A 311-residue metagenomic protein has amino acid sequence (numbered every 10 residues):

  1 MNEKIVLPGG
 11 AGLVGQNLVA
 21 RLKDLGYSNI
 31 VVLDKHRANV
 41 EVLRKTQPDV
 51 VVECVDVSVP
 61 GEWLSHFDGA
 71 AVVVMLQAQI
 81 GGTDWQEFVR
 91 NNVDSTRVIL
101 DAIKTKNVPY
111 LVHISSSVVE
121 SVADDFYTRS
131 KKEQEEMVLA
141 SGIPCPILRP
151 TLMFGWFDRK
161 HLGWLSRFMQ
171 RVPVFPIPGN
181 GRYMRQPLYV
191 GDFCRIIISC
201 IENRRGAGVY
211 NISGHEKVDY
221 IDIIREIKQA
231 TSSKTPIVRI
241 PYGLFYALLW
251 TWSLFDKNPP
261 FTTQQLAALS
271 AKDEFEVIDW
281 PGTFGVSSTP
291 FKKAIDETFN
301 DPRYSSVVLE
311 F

Functional and structural regions predicted by a protein language model:
I5-L25: N-terminal Rossmann NAD(P)H-binding glycine-rich loop of SDR-like oxidoreductase domains
P8, L33, V73-Q77, L111-S117 (+1 more regions): SDR active-site strand-loop-helix element
Y27-R37: Conserved glycine-rich Rossmann-like NAD(P)H-binding loop of the short-chain dehydrogenase/reductase
V50-D94, A102-K104, S117-S121: NAD(P)H-binding glycine-rich loop region in Rossmannoid oxidoreductase-like domains and their noncatalytic homologs
D94-K132, S141, P146: Conserved Rossmann-fold NAD(P)-dependent oxidoreductase catalytic core, especially the SDR/UDP-sugar
E136-W156, S166: Conserved beta-loop-beta element that borders a ligand/cofactor-binding pocket
R167-L188, I196-C200, R204, N211-S213: A conserved pocket-lining segment of Rossmann-fold NAD(P)-dependent short-chain dehydrogenase/reductase
C200-F261, F275-I278, T283-F311: Mid/C-terminal beta-alpha module of Rossmann-like enzyme folds, strongest in SDR-family dehydrogenases/epimerases
